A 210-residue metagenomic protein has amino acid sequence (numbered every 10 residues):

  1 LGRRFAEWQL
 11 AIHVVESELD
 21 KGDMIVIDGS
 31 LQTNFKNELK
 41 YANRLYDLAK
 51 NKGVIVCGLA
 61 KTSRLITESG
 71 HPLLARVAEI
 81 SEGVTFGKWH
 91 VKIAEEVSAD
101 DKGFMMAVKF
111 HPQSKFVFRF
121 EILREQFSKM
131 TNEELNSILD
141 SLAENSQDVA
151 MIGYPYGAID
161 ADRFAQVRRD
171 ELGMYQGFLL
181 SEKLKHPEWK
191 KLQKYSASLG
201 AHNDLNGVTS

Functional and structural regions predicted by a protein language model:
L1-S210: Long, contiguous domain-sized segments
